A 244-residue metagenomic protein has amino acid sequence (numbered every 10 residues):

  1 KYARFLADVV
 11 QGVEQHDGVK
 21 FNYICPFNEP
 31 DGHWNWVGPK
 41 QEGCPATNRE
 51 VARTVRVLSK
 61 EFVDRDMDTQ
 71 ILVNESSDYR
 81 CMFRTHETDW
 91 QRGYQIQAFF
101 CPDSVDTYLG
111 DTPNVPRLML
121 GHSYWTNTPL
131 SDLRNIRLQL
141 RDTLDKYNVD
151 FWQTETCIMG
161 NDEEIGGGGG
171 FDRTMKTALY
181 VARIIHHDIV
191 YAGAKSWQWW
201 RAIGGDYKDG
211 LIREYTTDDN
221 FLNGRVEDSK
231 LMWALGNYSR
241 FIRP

Functional and structural regions predicted by a protein language model:
K1-N22, P26, W34, Q41-A52 (+2 more regions): N-terminal catalytic cores of secreted or lumenal carbohydrate-active enzymes
Q11, K40-I184, Y191: Noncatalytic carbohydrate-binding groove/subsite architecture in carbohydrate-active enzymes
F27-D31, C157-M159: Short connector loops/turns at beta-strand edges and beta->alpha or beta->beta junctions
E29, Y124, A202: Flexible loop residues that form catalytic and substrate-binding hotspots at small-molecule/glycan-binding clefts
D31-N35, R80-M82: Short, well-ordered, mixed-charge alpha-helical segments that flank or form enzyme active sites
D150-I242: Aromatic/acidic polysaccharide-binding cleft in carbohydrate-active enzymes
